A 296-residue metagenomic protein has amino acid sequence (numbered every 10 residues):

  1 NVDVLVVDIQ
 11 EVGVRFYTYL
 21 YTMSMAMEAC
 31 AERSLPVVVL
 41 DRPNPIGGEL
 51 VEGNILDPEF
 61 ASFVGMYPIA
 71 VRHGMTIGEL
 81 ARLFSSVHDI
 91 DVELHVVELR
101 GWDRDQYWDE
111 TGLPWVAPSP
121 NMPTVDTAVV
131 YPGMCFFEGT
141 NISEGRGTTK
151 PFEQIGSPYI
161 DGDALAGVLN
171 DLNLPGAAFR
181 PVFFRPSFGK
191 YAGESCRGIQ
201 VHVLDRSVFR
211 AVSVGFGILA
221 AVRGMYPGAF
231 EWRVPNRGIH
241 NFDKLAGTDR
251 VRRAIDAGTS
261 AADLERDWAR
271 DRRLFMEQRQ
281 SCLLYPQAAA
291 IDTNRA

Functional and structural regions predicted by a protein language model:
D3-V4, D41: Structural motif
E11-M23: Glycine/threonine-rich flexible loop motifs
E32-P36: A short helix->loop->beta-strand "cap" motif at the edges of active sites that frequently abuts
V38-F60: Glycine-rich, charge-decorated loop segments at or immediately adjacent to ligand/cofactor-binding or catalytic sites
F60-M134: Conserved anion/nucleotide-ligand pocket segment
W102-V182, P186: Glycine-rich, aromatic-lined ligand/substrate-binding cores of catalytic and carbohydrate-binding domains
G156-R266: Conserved functional hotspot residues or short segments at active or partner-binding sites across diverse domains
V251-A296: C-terminal regions of mature proteins
